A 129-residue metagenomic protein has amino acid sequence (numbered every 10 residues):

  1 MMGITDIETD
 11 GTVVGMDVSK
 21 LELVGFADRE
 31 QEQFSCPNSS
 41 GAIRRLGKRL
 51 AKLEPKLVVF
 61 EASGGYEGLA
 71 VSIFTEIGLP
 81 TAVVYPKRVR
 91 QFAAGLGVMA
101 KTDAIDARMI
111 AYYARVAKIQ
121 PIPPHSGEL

Functional and structural regions predicted by a protein language model:
M1-L129: Phosphate- and other anionic-substrate recognition elements at nucleic-acid/protein interfaces
